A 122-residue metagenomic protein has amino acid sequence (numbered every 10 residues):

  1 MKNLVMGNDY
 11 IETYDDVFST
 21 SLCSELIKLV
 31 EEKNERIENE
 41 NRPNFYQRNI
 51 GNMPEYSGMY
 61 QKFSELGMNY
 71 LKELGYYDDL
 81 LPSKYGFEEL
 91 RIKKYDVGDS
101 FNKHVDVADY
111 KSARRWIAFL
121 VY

Functional and structural regions predicted by a protein language model:
M1-Y85: Non-heme Fe(II)/2-oxoglutarate
M68-Y122: Catalytic core of non-heme Fe(II) oxygenases with the double-stranded beta-helix
